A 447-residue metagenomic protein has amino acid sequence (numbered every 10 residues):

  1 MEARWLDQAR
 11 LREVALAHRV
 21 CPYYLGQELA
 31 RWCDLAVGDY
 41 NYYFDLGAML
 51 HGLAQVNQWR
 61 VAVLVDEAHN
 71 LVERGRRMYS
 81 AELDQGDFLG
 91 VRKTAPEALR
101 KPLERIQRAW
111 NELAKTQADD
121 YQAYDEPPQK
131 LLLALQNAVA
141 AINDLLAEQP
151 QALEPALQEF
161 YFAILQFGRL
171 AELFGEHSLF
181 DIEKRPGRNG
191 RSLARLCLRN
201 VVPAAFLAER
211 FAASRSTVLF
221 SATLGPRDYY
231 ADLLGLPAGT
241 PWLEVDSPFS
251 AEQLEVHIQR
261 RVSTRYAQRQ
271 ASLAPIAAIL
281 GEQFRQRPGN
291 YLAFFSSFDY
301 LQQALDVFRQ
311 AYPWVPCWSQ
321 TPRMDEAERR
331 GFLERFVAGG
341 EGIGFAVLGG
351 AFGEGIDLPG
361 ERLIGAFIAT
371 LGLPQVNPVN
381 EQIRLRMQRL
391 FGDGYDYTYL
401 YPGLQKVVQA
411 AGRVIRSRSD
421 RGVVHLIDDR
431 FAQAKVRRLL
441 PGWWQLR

Functional and structural regions predicted by a protein language model:
M1-R447: ASCE RecA-like P-loop NTPase motor cores that couple ATP hydrolysis to mechanical translocation on nucleic acids
